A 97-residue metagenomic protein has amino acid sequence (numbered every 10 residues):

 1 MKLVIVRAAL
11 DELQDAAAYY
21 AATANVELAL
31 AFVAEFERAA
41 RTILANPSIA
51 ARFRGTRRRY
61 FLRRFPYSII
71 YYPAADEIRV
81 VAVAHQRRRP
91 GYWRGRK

Functional and structural regions predicted by a protein language model:
M1-V33: Arg/Lys-rich, positively charged N-terminal/basic patches that mediate binding to nucleic acids
K2-D15, R38, E77, W93-K97: Small, basic N-terminal interaction modules of short regulatory proteins
A24, P47, R54, A84 (+1 more regions): Short, flexible helix/strand-to-coil boundary loops that buttress conserved ligand/catalytic motifs in alpha/beta
A29, A51-F53, Y92: Short, hydrophobic secondary-structure boundary micro-motifs
F32, A39, T56-R58: A generic structural signal for short beta-strands and their flanking turns/coil linkers
A40-L44: Short proline/glycine- and basic residue-enriched helix-capping loop/turn segments at helix->loop/beta transitions
S48-I78: Basic/aromatic recognition patch in beta-strand/loop cores that engages polyanionic ligands
S68, Y72-K97: Enriched for short, Lys/Arg-rich terminal
